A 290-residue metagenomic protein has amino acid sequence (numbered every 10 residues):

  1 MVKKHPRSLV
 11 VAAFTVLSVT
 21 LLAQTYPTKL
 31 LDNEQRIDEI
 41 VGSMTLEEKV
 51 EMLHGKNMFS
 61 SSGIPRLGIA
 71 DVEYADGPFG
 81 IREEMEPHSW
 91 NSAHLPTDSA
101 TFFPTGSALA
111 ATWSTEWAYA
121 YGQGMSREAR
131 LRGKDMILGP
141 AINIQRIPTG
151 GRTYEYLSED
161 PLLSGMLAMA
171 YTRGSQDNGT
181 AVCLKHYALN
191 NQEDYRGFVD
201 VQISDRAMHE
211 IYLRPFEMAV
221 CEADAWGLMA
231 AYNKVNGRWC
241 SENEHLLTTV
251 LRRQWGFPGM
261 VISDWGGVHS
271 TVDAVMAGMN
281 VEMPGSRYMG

Functional and structural regions predicted by a protein language model:
M1-T28: Bacterial Sec-dependent N-terminal signal peptides
L22-G290: Glycoside hydrolase catalytic-domain context in secreted enzymes
